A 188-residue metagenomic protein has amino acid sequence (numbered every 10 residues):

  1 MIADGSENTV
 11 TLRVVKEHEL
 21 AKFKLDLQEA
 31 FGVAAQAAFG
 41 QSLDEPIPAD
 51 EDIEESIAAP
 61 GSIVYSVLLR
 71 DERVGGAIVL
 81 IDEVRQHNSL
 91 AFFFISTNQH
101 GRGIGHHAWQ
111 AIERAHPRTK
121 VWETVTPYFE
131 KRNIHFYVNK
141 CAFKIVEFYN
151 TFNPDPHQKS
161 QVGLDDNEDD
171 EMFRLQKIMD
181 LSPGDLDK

Functional and structural regions predicted by a protein language model:
V10-L25: A short beta-loop-alpha structural element at the N-terminal edge of CoA-dependent acyl/N-acetyltransferase catalytic
F31-E54: Conserved GNAT-fold acetyl-CoA-binding loop/helix
P48-S66, G75: A short helix-loop-beta-strand connector motif used in the catalytic cores of GNAT acetyltransferases and, in some
V64-S66, E72-I81, H87-S89, F94: Conserved beta-strand in the GNAT
F92-H100, T126-Y128: A short, internal acetyl-CoA/4′-phosphopantetheine-binding micro-motif in the GNAT/acyltransferase core
I95, G101-R114, N139: Conserved acetyl-CoA-binding loop-helix of GNAT-fold acetyltransferases
R114-Y128: Conserved GNAT acetyl-CoA-binding A-motif
V125-F129, N139-N167, E171: Conserved catalytic-core motifs of GNAT/GCN5-like acyltransferases
